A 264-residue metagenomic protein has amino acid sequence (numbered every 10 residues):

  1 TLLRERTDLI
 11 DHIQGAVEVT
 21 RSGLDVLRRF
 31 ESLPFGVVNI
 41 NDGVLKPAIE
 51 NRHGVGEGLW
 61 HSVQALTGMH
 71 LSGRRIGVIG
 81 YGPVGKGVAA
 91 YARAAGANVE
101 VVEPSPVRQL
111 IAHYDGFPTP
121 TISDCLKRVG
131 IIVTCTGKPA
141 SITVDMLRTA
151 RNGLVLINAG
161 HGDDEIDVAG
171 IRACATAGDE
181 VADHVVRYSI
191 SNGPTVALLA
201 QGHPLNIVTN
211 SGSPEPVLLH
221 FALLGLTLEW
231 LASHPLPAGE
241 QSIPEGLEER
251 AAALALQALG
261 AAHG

Functional and structural regions predicted by a protein language model:
T1-R21, K138, L147-S189, A197: ADP-ribose/adenylate-binding Rossmann-like module
L2-H53: Phosphate/diphosphate ligand-binding glycine-rich loop within oxidoreductases
G36-G73, V168-G264: Adenosine-phosphate binding glycine-rich loop
V38-I40, I79, R93-D115: NAD(P)-binding Rossmann-fold cofactor-contacting core
V63, T67-R93, E100: Glycine-rich adenosine-cofactor-binding loop
V88-A89, Q109, V144-L147: Generic hydrophobic/aromatic pocket-lining and core-packing "Φ" positions
Y114-V129: Short acidic low-complexity segments
